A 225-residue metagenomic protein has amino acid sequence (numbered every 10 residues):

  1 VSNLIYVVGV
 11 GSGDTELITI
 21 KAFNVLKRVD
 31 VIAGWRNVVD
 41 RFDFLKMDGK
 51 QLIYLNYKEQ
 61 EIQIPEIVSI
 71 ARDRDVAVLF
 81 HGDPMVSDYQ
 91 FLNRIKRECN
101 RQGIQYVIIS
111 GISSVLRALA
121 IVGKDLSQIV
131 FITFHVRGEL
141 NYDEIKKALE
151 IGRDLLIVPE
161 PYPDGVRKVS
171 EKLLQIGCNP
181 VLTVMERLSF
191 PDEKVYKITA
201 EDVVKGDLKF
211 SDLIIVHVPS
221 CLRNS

Functional and structural regions predicted by a protein language model:
V1-V107, S211-L213, V218-C221: Class I S-adenosyl-L-methionine
N3-V7, V76, E150-S225: A contiguous loop/helix-start segment that scaffolds small-molecule binding in enzyme catalytic cores
D14, V86-R153, L222: Class I SAM-dependent methyltransferase SAM-binding "motif I" and its flanking Rossmann-like core
E16, Y57, E61, Y89 (+5 more regions): Electropositive phosphate-/nucleotide-binding environments in soluble metabolic enzymes
V29-I32, I70, R74, E98 (+3 more regions): Change "in soluble alpha/beta enzymes" to "in soluble alpha/beta proteins
V39-R41, S113-L116, G138-E139, P163-D164 (+1 more regions): Short gly/pro/ser/thr-enriched loop/turn and capping motifs at secondary-structure boundaries
I64-I70, Y142-L149, D202-G206: Short amphipathic alpha-helix with an adjacent loop that forms part of the alpha/beta core around
